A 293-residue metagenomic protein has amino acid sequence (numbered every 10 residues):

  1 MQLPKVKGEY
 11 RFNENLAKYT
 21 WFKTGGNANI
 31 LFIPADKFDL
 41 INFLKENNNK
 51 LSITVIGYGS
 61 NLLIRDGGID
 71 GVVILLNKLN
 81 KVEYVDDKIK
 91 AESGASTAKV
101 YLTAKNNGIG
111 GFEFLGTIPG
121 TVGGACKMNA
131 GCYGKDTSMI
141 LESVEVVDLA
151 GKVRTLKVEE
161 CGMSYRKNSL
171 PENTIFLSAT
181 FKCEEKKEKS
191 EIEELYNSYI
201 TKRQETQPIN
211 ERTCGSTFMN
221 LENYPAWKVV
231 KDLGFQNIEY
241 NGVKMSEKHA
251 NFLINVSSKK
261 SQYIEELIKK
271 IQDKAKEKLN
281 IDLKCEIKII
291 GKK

Functional and structural regions predicted by a protein language model:
M1-V122: Anion-binding (especially nucleotide phosphate/pyrophosphate-binding) glycine-rich loop and adjoining beta-alpha core
V6, K18, A28, Y58 (+9 more regions): A generic structural signal for well-ordered coil/turn residues at beta-strand boundaries that shape enzyme active-site
F12, V147-E266, D273-K274, K278-K293: Phosphate/pyrophosphate- and phosphate-bearing ligand-binding catalytic cores of soluble enzymes
F22-G25, N48, V55-I56, I64-G67 (+7 more regions): Solvent-exposed alpha-helices and their adjacent loops that cap or buttress functional pockets in soluble metabolic
G25-G26, F32-F38, L63-K81, K127-V158 (+1 more regions): Structural signature of FAD isoalloxazine-binding scaffolds in flavoprotein oxidoreductases
I33, L40, S93, T97 (+5 more regions): Generic structural signal for well-ordered, non-membrane alpha-helical segments in soluble metabolic enzymes
L62, Y101-A104, E113-G116, N129-D136 (+3 more regions): A generic local secondary-structure boundary/capping motif
T97, Y101, L115, P119 (+5 more regions): Hydrophobic, well-ordered secondary-structure segments
